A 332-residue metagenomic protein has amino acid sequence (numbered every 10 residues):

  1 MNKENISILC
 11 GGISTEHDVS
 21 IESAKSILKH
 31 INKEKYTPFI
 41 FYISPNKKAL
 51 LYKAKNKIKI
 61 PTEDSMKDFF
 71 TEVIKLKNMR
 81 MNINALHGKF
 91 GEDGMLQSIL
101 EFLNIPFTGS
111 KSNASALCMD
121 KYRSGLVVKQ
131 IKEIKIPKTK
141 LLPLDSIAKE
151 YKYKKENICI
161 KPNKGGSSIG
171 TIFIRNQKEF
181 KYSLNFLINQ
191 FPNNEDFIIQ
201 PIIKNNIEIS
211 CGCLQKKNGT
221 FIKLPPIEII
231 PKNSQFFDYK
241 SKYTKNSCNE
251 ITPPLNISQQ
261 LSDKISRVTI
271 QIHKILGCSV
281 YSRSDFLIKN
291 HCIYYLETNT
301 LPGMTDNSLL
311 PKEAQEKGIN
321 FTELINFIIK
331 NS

Functional and structural regions predicted by a protein language model:
M1-N113, L117-M119, R123, P143-K149: ATP-binding N-terminal substructure of ATP-dependent carboxylate-amine bond-forming enzymes
N2-C10, S14, E22, V73-L76 (+2 more regions): Active-site nucleotide/adenylate-binding loops and adjacent lid/helix of ATP-dependent enzymes
E4, S258-S332: ATP-dependent carboxylate activation and anion-phosphoryl transfer catalytic cores that bind Mg-ATP to form
P38, P106-F107, I136, I158 (+1 more regions): Hydrophobic beta-strand scaffold residues
P45, A114-S115, L141-P143, K204 (+2 more regions): Conserved beta-strand edge residues that scaffold enzyme active sites
S98-F107, N176-Y182, K317-I319: A glycine- and small-aliphatic-rich helix-loop capping segment at beta-alpha/alpha-beta transitions that lines
L100, V127-K129, A314: Structural element of the ATP-grasp superfamily
K178-R267, I288, I293-Y294: Phosphate-binding site of ATP-dependent enzymes
